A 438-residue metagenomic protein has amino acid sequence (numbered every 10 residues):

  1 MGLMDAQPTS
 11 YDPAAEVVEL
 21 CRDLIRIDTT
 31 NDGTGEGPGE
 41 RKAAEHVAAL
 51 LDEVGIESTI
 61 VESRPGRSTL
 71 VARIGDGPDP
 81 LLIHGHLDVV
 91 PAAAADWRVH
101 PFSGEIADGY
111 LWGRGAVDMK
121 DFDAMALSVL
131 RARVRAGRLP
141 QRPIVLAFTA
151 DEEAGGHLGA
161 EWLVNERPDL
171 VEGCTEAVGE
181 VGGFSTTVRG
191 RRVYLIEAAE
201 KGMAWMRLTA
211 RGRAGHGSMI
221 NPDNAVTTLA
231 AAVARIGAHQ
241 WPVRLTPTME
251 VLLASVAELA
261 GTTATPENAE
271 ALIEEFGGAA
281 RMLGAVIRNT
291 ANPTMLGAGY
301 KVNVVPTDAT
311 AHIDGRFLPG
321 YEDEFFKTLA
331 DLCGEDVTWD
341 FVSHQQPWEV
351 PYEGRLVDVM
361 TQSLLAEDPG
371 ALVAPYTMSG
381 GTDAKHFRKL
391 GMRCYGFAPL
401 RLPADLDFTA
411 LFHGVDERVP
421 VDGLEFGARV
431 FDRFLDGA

Functional and structural regions predicted by a protein language model:
G2-A6, R64, G182-R192, I196-D432 (+1 more regions): Metal-dependent amide/peptide-bond hydrolase catalytic core, centered on the "pita-bread" metallohydrolase fold
G2-R114, D123, R133-R142, I313: Acidic/His- and Gly-rich active-site-bordering loop/insert found across diverse amide/peptide-bond hydrolases
R22, A48, A124-R131, E161-V164 (+4 more regions): Predominant activation on well-ordered alpha-helical scaffold segments within soluble catalytic domains
R22-T29, D52, I56, R131-R135 (+5 more regions): Sec-exported extracytoplasmic/periplasmic mature domains
N31-D32, V89-V90, D151-A154, G183-T186 (+1 more regions): Solvent-exposed loop/turn segments at secondary-structure junctions within structured extracellular/periplasmic domains
A44-A48, L130, F326, T361: A generic structural signal for short, well-ordered alpha-helical segments in conserved domains
A107-D118, A371-A374, V415: Short pre-catalytic strand/loop immediately N-terminal to key active-site residues, enriched for Gly-Thr
L111, V117-L195: Acidic/histidine-rich catalytic neighborhood of metal-dependent amide-processing enzymes
